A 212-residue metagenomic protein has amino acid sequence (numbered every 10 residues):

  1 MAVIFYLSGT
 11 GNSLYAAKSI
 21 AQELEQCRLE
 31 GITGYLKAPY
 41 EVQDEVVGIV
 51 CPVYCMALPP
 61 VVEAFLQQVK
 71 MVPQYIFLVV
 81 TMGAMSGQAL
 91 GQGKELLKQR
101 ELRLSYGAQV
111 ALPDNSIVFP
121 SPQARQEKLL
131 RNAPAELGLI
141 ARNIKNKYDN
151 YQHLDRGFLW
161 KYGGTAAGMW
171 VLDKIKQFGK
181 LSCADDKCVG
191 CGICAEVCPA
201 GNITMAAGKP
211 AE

Functional and structural regions predicted by a protein language model:
M1-A2, C198: A broadly tuned "polar low-complexity/structure-edge" signature
A2-I4, S8-D173: FMN-binding flavodoxin-like domain, especially the glycine-rich phosphate-binding loop
L90, G190-C191: Generic non-transmembrane alpha-helix signal with a bias for helix starts/N-cap capping motifs
E136-L139, I193, V197: Non-catalytic alpha-helical scaffold/packing segments enriched in small hydrophobic residues
G168-G190, E196-V197, G201-E212: Ferredoxin-like iron-sulfur electron-transfer modules
